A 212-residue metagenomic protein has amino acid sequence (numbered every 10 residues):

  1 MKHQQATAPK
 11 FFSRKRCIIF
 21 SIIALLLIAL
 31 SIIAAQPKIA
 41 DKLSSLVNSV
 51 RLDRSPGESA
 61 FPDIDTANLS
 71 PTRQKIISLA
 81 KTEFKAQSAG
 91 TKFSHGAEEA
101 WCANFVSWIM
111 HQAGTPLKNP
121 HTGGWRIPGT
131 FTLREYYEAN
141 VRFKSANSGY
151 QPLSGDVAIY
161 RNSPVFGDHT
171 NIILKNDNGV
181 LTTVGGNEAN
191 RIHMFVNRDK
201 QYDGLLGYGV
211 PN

Functional and structural regions predicted by a protein language model:
M1-K2: N-terminal intrinsically disordered, acidic low-complexity segments at the extreme N-terminus
Q5-L26: N-terminal Sec-pathway targeting helices
R14, I22-A24, R73, P152 (+1 more regions): Generic alpha-helix initiation/capping and coil-helix boundary signal
R16, L27-K42, N147, P164-N212: Aromatic- and glycine-rich peptidoglycan recognition patches
I39-P120: N-terminal capping segments
P116-N190: ...with weaker cross-activation on analogous glycine-rich loops/strands in unrelated enzymes
